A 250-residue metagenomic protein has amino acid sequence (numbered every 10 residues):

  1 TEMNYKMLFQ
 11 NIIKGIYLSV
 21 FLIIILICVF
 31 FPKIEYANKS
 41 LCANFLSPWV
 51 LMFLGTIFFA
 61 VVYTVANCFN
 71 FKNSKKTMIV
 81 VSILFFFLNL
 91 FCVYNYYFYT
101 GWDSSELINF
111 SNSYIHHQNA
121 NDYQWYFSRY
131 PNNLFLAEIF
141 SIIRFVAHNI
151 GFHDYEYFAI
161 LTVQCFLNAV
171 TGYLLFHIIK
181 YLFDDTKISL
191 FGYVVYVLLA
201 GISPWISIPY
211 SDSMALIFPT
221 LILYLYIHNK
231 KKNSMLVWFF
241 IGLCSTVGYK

Functional and structural regions predicted by a protein language model:
T1-F91: Start-transfer (signal-anchor) and selected internal transmembrane alpha helices of multi-pass inner/ER membrane
L54-F58, L107-N109, L136, N168-G172 (+2 more regions): Hydrophobic core segments of transmembrane alpha-helices in multi-pass, intramembrane catalytic enzymes
Y63-T64, A159-F183, L221: Transmembrane-helix motifs of polytopic, lipid-linked glycan transferases
I108-F110, Y126-F152, F158-F166: Short hydrophobic/aromatic helix or loop-helix immediately within or flanking a transmembrane segment in polytopic
D154, V170-L198: Transmembrane-helix signature of polytopic, membrane-embedded enzymes that assemble or transfer cell-envelope glycans
F183, I222-V237: Membrane-interface transmembrane helices that cradle and orient dolichyl/undecaprenyl
G201-M214: Short acidic/glycine- and proline-prone juxtamembrane loop motifs at membrane-interface regions of multi-pass membrane
M235-K250: Membrane-interface alpha helices of multi-pass inner-membrane proteins
